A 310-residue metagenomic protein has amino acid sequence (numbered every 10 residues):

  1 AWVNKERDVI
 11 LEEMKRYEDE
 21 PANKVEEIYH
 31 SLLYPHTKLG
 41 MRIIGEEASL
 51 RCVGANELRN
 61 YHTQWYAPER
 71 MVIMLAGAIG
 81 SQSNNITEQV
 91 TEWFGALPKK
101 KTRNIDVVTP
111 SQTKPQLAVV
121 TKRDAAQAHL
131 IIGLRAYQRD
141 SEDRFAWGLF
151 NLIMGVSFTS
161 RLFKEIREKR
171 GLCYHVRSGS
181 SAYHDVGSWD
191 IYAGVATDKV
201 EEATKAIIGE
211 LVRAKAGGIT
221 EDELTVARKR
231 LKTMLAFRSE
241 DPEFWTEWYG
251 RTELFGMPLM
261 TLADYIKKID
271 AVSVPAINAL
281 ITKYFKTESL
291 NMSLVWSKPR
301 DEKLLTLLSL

Functional and structural regions predicted by a protein language model:
A1-T102, T109, V119-V120, Y137-Q138 (+1 more regions): Charge-rich, well-structured scaffold segments of protease-associated domains
T102-R161: His/Glu-based metal-binding/catalytic segments typifying zinc-dependent metallopeptidases
I153-L172, Y183: M16/MPP (pitrilysin/insulinase) zinc-metallopeptidase core fold and M16-derived inactive scaffolds
